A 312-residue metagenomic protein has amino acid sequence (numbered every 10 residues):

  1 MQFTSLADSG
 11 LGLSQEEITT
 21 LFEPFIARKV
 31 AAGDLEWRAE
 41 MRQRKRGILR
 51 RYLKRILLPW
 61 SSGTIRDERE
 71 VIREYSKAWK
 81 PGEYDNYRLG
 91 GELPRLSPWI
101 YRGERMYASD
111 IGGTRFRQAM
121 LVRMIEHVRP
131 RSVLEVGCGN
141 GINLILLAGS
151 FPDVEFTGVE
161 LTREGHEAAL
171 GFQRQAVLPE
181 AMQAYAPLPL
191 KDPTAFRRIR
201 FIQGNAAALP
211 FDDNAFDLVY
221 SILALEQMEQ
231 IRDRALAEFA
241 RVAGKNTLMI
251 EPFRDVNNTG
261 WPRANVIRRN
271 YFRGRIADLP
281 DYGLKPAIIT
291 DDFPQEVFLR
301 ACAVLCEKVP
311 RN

Functional and structural regions predicted by a protein language model:
Q2-Y87: N-terminal auxiliary segments of SAM/dcSAM-dependent transferases
L93-F116: Class I SAM-dependent methyltransferase Rossmann-like catalytic core, especially the SAM/SAH-binding loop
G112-R129: Conserved alpha-helix/loop element of class I SAM-dependent methyltransferases that forms part of the SAM/SAH-binding
I142, L146, S150, V154-R200: Class I SAM-dependent methyltransferase SAM/SAH-binding core
Y220: A conserved beta-strand element that flanks and buttresses the S-adenosyl-L-methionine
Q227-E238: A short, conserved alpha-helix within the catalytic core of class I
G244-D255: Conserved beta-strand signature within the Rossmann-like core of class I S-adenosyl-L-methionine
V266-P286: Short alpha-helix
